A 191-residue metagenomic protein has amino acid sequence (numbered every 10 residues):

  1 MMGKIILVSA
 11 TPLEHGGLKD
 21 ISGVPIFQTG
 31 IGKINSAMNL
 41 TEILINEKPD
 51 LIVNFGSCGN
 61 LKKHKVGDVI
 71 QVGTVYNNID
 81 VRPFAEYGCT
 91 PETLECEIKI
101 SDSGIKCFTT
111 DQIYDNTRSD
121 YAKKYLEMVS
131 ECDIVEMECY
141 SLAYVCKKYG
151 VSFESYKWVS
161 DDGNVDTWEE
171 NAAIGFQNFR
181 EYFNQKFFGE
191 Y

Functional and structural regions predicted by a protein language model:
M1-I6: Extreme N-terminal starter segment of soluble prokaryotic enzymes
V8-P12: Structural motif
E14-Y191: Glycine-rich phosphate- or other oxyanion-binding loops that anchor nucleotides, phosphorylated ligands
